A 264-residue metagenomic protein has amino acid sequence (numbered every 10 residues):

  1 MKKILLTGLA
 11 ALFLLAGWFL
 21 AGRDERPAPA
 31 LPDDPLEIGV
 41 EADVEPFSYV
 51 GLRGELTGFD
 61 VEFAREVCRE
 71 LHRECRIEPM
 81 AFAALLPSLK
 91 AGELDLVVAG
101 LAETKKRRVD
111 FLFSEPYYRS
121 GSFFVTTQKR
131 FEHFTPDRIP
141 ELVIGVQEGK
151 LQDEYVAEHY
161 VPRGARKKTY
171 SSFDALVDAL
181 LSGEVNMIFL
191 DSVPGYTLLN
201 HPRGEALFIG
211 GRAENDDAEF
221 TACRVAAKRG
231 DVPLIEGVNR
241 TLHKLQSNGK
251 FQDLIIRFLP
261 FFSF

Functional and structural regions predicted by a protein language model:
L15-G22, L151-Y170, A206-G210, N239-F264: Ligand-binding clefts/hinges and TM-proximal coupling segments of bilobed small-molecule sensing domains
D24-L101, V109, T169: Extracytoplasmic small-molecule ligand-binding "clamshell" domains of the periplasmic binding protein/Venus flytrap
G39-V44, E78-A83, G92-T104, T127 (+4 more regions): Beta->alpha turn/N-cap motifs
A42, Y118-T126, N200-H243, L259-F264: Periplasmic-binding protein-like
S48-G51, A64-R73, T135-R138, L151-S172 (+4 more regions): Ligand-binding cleft/hinge of the Venus flytrap
V67, L89-K90, I139, L180-L181 (+1 more regions): Hydrophobic residues within well-ordered alpha-helices
A84-P87, G100-D110, A157-E158, S182 (+1 more regions): A ligand-binding cleft/hinge motif common to bilobed small-molecule-binding domains
T126-I144: Flexible hinge/capping segments at coil-to-helix
